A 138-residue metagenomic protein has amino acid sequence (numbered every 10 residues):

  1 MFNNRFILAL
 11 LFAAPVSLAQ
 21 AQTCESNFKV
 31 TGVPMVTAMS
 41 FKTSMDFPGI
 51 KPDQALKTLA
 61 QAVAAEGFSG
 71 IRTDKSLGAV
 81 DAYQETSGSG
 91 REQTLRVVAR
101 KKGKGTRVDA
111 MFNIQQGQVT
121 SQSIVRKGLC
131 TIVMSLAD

Functional and structural regions predicted by a protein language model:
M1-L8: Bacterial N-terminal signal peptides that target proteins for export
L8-S17: Bacterial N-terminal signal peptides
Q22-D138: Ser/Thr-rich, low-complexity intrinsically disordered terminal regions
